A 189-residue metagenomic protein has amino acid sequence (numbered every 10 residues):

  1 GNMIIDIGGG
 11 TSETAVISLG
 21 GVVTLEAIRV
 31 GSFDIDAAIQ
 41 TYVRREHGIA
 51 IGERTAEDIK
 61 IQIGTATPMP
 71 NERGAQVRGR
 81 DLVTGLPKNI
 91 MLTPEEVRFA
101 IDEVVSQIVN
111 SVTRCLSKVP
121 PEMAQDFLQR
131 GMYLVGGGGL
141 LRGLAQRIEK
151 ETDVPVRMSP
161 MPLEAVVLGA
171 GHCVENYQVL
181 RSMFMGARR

Functional and structural regions predicted by a protein language model:
G1-V22, N71, R142: Gly/Thr-rich phosphate-binding beta-strand-loop-beta motif of the actin/hexokinase/Hsp70
D6, I39, V112, L134 (+1 more regions): Residue-level signature of catalytic and energy-coupling elements of molecular machines, predominantly ATP/GTP-dependent
L19-D102: Phosphate-binding glycine-rich/basic clefts of nucleotide- and phosphate-handling proteins, predominantly
G21-V23, Q125-R130, T152-P155: Short, surface-exposed connector motifs at secondary-structure boundaries
G52, N71, H172-R189: Acidic, glycine/GT-rich loop-and beta-edge segments that sit at the periphery of enzyme/chaperone cores
P68, A124-I148: Glycine-rich phosphate-binding loops at beta-strand->alpha-helix junctions
A100-L128, C173-N176: Phosphate/ATP-binding catalytic cores across multiple sugar-kinase/actin-like superfamilies, primarily ASKHA
Q146-H172, L180, A187: Conserved phosphate-binding/catalytic loops in two-lobed NTP-binding clefts
